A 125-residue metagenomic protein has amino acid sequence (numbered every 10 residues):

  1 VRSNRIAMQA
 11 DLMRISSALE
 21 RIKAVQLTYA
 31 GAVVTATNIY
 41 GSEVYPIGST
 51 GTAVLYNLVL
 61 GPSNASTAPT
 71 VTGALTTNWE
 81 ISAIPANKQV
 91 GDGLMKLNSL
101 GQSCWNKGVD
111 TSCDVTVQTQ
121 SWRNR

Functional and structural regions predicted by a protein language model:
R2-I6, M13-A36: Alpha-helix exit/C-cap motif
N4-A7, V109-T111: Short amphipathic alpha-helical segments with coiled-coil-like heptad repeat character
I6-Q9, G73-A74: Short, solvent-exposed loop/helix junctions and linker helices that flank or host conserved functional motifs
Q9, S16, L55-N57: Generic N-terminal initiation segments characterized by hydrophobic and/or small/turn-forming residues
A24-R125: Periplasmic/extracellular, small/polar-rich flexible segments of pilin-like filament-forming proteins
